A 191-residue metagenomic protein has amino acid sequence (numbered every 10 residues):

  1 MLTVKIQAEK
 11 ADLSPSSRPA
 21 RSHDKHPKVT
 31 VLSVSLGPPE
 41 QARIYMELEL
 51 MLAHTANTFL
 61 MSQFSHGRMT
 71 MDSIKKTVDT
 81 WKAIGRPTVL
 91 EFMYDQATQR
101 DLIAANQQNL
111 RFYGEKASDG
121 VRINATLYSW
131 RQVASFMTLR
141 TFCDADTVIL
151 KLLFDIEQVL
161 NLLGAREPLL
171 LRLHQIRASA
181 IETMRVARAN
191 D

Functional and structural regions predicted by a protein language model:
M1-D191: Amphipathic alpha-helical interface elements
